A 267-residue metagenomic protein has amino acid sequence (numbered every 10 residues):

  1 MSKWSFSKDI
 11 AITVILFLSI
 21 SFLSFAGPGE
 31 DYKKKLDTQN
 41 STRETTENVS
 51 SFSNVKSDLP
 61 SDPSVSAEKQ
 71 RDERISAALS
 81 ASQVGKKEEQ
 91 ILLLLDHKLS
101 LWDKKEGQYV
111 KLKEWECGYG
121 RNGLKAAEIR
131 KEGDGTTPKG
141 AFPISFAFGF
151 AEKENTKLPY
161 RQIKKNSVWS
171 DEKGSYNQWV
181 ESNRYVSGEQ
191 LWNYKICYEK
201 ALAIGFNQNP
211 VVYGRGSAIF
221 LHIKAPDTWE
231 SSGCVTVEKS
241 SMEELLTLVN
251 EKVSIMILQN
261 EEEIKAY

Functional and structural regions predicted by a protein language model:
S2-Y32: Sec-dependent N-terminal signal peptides
F17-S19, S24, D37, P60 (+1 more regions): Compositionally biased amphipathic helical and low-complexity segments enriched in hydrophobic
G29-K69: N-terminal, intrinsically disordered, polar/charged segments of Gram-positive cell-envelope systems that serve as
F52-S231, S241-V253, L258-Y267: Cell wall/extracellular polymer interaction/catalysis modules
E238: Conserved "landmark" site that anchors the functional core of diverse proteins
